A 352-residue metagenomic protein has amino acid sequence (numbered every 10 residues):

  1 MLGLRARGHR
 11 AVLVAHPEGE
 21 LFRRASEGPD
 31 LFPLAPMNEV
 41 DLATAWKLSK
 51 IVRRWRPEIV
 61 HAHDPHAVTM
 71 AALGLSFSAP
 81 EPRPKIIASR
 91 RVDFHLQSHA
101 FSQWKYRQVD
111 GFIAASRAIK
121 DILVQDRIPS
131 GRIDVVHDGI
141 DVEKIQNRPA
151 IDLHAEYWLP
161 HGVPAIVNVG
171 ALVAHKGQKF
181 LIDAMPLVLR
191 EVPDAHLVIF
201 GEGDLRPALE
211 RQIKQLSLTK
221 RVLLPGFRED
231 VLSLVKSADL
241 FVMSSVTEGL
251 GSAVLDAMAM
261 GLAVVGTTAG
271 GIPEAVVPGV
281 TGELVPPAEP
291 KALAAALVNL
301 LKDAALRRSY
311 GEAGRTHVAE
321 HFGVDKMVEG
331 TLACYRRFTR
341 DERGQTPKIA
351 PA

Functional and structural regions predicted by a protein language model:
M1-A43, R132: N-terminal strand-loop element at the rim of the active site of nucleotide-sugar-dependent glycosyltransferases
L2, P164, N168-R190, L197 (+4 more regions): A conserved mid-protein helix/loop that constitutes part of the nucleotide-sugar donor-binding site
L13-A15, A263-G266, V276: Short hydrophobic beta-strand element within catalytic cores of glycosyltransferases and related nucleotide-activated
P80-R117: A conserved, positively charged/aromatic
A118, G139: Carbohydrate-associated surface elements
I145-L159, A165, K214, V328 (+1 more regions): A short helix/loop element that forms part of the nucleotide-sugar donor recognition site in Leloir-type
F227, V246: Aromatic "clamp/platform" in nucleotide-sugar-dependent glycosyltransferases that forms part of the donor/acceptor
P278-G279, E283-P290, N299-A304: Conserved acidic donor-binding segment of nucleotide-sugar-dependent glycosyltransferases
